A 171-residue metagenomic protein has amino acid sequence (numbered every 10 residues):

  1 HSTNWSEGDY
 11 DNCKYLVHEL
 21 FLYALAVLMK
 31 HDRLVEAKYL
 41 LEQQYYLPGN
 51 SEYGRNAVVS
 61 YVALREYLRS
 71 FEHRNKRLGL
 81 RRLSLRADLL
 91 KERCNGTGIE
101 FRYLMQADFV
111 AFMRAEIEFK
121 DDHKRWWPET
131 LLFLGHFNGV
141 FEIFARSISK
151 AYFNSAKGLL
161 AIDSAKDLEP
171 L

Functional and structural regions predicted by a protein language model:
H1-N12: Charge-rich interaction segments
L16-L20: Extended HEAT/HEAT-like alpha-solenoid repeat tracts in very large eukaryotic scaffold/adaptor proteins
Y23-H31: Residue-level signature of the C-terminal ends
H31-L171: Charge-dense, extended regions
